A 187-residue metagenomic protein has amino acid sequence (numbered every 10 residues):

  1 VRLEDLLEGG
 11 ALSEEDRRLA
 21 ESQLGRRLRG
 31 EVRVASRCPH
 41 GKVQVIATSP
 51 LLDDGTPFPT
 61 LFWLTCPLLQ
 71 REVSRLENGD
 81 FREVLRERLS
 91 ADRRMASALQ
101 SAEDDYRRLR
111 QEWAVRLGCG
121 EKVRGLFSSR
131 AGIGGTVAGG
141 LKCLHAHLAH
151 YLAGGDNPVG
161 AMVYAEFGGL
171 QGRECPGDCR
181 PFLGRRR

Functional and structural regions predicted by a protein language model:
V1-R187: Preference for intrinsically disordered or flexible, low-complexity segments and adjacent hinge/connector residues
